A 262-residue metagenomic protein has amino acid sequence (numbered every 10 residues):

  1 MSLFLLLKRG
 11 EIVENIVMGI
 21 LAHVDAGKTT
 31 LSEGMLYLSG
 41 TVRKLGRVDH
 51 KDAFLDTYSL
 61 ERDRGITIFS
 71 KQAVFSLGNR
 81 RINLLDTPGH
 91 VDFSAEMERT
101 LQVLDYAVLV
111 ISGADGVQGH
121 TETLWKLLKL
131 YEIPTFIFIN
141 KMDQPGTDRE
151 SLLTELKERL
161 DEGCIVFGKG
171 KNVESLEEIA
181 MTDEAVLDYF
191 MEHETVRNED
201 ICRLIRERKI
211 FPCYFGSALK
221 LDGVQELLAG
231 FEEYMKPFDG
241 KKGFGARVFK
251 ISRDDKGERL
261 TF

Functional and structural regions predicted by a protein language model:
F4-F262: Structural and coupling elements of P-loop NTPases
